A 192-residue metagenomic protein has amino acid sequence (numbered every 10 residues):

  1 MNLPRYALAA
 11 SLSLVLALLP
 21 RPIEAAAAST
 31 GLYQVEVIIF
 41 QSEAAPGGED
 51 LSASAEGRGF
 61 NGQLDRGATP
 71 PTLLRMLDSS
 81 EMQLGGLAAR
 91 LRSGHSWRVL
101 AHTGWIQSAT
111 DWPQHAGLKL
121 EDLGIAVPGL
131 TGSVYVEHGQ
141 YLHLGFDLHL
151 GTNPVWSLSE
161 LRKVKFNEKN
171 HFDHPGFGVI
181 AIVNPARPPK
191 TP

Functional and structural regions predicted by a protein language model:
M1-R5: Positively charged n-region of N-terminal signal peptides that target proteins for export
A9-L18: Bacterial N-terminal signal peptides
P20-P22: N-terminal signal peptide c-region/cleavage motif recognized by signal peptidases
A25-F172: Extended, low-hydrophobicity segments enriched in charged/polar residues
S42, I182-P188: Short beta-strand-to-coil "C-cap" segments at the C-terminal boundary of structured domains/repeats, marking
H149, F177, N184-A186: Solvent-exposed coil/turn segments that connect beta secondary-structure elements in extracytoplasmic/periplasmic
E168-I182: Short, exposed beta-strand-loop hairpins at the edges of beta-sheets in extracellular/periplasmic proteins
K190-P192: Short, solvent-exposed mixed-charge patches
